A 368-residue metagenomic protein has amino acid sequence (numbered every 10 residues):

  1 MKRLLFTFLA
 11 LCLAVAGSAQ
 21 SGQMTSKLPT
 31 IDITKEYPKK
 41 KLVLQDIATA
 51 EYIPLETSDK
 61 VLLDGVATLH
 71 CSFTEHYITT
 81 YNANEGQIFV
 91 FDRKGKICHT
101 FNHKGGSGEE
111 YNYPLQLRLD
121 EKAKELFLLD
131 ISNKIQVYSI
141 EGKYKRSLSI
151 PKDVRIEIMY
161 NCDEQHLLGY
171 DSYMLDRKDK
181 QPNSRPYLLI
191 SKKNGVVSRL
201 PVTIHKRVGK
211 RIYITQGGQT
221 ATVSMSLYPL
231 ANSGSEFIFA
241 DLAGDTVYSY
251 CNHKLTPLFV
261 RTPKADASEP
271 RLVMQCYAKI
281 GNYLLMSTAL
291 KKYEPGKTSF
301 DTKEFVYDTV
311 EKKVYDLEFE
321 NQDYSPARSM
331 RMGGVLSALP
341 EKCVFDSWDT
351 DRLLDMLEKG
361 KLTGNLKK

Functional and structural regions predicted by a protein language model:
G22-E56: Blade/loop signatures of beta-propeller domains
P29-D32, H76-N82, K124-D130, Q165-K178 (+3 more regions): Short beta-strand elements that form the blades of beta-propeller/WD-repeat-like and other beta-sheet-rich scaffold
D32, E51-G86: Beta-strand-rich domains and repeat architectures in extracellular enzymes and scaffolds, especially beta-propellers
E56-V61, Q87, K96-A123, D130: Blade-loop segments of beta-propeller domains
D59, N102-E110, I150-I156, T203-V208 (+2 more regions): Short coil/turn segments at the loop-to-beta-strand junctions that recur within blades of beta-propeller repeat folds
A67-S72, L115-K122, M159-E164, Y213-G234 (+2 more regions): Structural signature of eukaryotic scaffold interfaces centered on beta-propeller domains
N112-Y113, D130-R185, R199-G209: Asp-box/WD-like beta-propeller blade repeats and closely related beta-sheet repeat scaffolds
P257-Q275, T309-P340: Conserved blade-ending motifs and adjacent loop-strand segments that build the rim/top face of beta-propeller domains
